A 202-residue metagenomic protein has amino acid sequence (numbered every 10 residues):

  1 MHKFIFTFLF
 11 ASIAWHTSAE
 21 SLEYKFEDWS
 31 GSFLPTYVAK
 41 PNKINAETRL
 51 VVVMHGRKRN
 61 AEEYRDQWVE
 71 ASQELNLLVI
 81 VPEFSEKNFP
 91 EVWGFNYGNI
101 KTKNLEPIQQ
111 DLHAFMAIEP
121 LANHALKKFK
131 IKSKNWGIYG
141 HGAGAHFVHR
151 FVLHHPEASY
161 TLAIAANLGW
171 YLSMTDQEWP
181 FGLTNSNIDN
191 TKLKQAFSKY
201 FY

Functional and structural regions predicted by a protein language model:
F4-I13: Sec-dependent N-terminal signal peptides
W15-L50, N60-E63, E74, K103-E106 (+4 more regions): A domain-start/cap signature at the N-terminus of enzymes
V52-G56: The conserved beta1-alpha1 loop
R57-H124: Active-site machinery of serine-nucleophile hydrolases
P82-S85, N167, Y202: Short loop/turn segments at strand-loop or loop-helix junctions that form parts of catalytic or ligand-binding pockets
F84, K130-W136: Surface-exposed patches in mature extracellular/periplasmic domains of secreted proteins
S186-Y202: Serine-hydrolase catalytic core
